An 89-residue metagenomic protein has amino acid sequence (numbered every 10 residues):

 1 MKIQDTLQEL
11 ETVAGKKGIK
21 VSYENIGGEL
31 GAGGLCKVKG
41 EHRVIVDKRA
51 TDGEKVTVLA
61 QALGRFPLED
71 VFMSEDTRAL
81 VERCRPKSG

Functional and structural regions predicted by a protein language model:
M1-A32: Auxiliary, metal-adjacent structural segments of Zn-dependent hydrolase domains
G27-G53: Active-site scaffold of zinc-dependent metalloenzymes
L30-G31, G53, F66-G89: Post-HEXXH active-site segment of zinc metalloproteases
G40-R43, L63-P67: Short, low-complexity, polar/charged sequence segments that are solvent-exposed and flexible
D52-G64: Short alpha-helix carrying the canonical HExxH Zn2+-binding catalytic motif
